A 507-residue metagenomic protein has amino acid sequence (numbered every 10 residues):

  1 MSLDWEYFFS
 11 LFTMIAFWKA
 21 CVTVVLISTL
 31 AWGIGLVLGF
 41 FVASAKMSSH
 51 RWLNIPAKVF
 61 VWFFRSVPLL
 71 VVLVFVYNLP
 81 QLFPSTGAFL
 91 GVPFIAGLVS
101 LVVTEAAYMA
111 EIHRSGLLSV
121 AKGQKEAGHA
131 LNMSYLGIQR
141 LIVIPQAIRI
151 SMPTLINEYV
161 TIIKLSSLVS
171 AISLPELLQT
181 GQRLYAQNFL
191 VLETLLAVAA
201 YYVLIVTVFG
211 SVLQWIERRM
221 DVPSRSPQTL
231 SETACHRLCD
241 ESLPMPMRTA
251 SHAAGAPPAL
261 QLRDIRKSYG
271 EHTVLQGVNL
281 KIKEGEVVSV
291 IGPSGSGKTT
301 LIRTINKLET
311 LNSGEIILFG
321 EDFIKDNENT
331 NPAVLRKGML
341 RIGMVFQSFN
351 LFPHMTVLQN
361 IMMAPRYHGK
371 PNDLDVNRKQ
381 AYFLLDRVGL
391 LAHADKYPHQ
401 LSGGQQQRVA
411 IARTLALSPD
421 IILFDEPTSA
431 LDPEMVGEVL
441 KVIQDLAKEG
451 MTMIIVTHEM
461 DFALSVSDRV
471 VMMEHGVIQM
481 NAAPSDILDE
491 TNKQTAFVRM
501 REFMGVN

Functional and structural regions predicted by a protein language model:
M1-C235: Transmembrane alpha-helices and adjacent helix-loop boundaries
S224-S226, L230-R248, M472-H475, Q479 (+1 more regions): C-terminal boundary and immediately downstream tail of ABC-type ATPase nucleotide-binding domains
N306: Helix-to-loop junction immediately C-terminal to a conserved catalytic motif
K396-H399, L417, E449: Conserved signature/switch motifs of ABC ATPase nucleotide-binding domains
I422-D425: Catalytic Walker B motif of ABC-type/P-loop ATPase nucleotide-binding domains
T457-H458: H-loop/switch region of ABC-family ATPase nucleotide-binding domains
A463-S465: A short, surface-exposed alpha-helical micro-motif characterized by mixed small hydrophobic and charged/polar residues
